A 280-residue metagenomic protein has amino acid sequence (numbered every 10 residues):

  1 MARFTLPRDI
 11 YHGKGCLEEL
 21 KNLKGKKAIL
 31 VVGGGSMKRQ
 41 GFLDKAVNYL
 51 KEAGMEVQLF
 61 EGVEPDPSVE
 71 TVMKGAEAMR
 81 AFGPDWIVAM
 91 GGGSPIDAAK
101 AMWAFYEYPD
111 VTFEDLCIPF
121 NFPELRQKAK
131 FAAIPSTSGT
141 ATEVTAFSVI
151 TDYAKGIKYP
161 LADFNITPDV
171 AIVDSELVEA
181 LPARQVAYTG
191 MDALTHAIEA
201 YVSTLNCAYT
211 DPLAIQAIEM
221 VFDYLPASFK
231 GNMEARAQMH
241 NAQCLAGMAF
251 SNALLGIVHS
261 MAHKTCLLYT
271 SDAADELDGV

Functional and structural regions predicted by a protein language model:
M1-W86: ATP/NTP phosphate-donor binding region
N48, E77, A104, Y108 (+3 more regions): Short, well-ordered alpha-helices that flank and scaffold nucleotide-derived cofactor binding pockets
E64, M90-G92, L254-I257: Active-site nucleophile and cofactor-binding loops and adjacent substrate-binding regions of central metabolic enzymes
E70-E77, A81-V173: Glycine/threonine-rich beta-strand-loop-alpha-helix active-site module that forms ligand/phosphate-binding
G139, L245-L268: Glycine-rich phosphate/pyrophosphate-binding beta-alpha loops
F147-A253: Carboxylate- and glycine-rich phosphate/diphosphate-binding segment that chelates Mg2+/Mn2+
Y269-E276: Conserved small/polar residues in nucleotide/adenosyl-binding loops
